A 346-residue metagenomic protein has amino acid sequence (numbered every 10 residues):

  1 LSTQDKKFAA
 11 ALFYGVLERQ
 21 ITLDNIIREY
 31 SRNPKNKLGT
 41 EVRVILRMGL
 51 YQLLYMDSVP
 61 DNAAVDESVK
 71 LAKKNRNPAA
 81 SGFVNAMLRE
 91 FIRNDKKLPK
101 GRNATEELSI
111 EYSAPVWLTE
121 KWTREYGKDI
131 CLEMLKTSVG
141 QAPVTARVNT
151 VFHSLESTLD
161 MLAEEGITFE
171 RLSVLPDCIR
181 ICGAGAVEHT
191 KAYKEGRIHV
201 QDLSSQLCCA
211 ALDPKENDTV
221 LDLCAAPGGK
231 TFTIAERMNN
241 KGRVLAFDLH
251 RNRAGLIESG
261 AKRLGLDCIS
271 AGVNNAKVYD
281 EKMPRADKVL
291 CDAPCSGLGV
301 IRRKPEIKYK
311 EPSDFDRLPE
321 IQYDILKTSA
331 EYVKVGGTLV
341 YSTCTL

Functional and structural regions predicted by a protein language model:
L1-L346: S-adenosylmethionine
